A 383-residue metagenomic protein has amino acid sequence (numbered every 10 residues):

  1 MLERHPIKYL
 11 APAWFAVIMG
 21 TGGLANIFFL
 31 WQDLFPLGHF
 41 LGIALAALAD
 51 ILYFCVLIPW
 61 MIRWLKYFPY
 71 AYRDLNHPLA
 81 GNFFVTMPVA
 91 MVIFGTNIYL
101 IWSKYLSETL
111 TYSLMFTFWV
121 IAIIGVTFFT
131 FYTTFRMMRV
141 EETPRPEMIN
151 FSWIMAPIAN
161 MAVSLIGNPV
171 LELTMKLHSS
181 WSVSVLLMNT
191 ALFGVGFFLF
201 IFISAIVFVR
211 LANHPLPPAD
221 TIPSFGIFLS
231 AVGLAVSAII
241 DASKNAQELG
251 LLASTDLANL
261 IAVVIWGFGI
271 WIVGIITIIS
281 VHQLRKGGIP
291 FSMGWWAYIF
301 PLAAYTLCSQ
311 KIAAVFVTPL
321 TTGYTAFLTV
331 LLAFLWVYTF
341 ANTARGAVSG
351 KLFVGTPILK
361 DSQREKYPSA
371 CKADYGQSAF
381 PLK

Functional and structural regions predicted by a protein language model:
L2-L30, G42, A46, F68-T96 (+9 more regions): Juxtamembrane helix-loop boundaries in multi-pass membrane proteins
D33-P36, M175-W181, N245-T255, Q283-G287 (+1 more regions): Extracellular/periplasmic helix-loop-helix junctions in multi-pass membrane proteins
A47-L65, G125-T134: Central hydrophobic cores of alpha-helical transmembrane segments in multi-pass inner-membrane proteins across all
L57, S204, V209-L211, A231 (+4 more regions): Predominantly late transmembrane helices and immediately cytosolic-facing juxtamembrane segments
T96-M137: A generic, well-ordered mixed alpha/beta core segment in the N-terminal half of proteins
N97-I101, F129-E142, I166-T174, F197-L216 (+2 more regions): Internal transmembrane alpha-helix with an interfacial aromatic "cap," most often the third helix
D256-W271: A loop-to-helix transmembrane entry motif
I265-F268, T322-Y338: Small-residue-rich transmembrane alpha-helices that serve as helix-helix interface/gating elements in multipass
